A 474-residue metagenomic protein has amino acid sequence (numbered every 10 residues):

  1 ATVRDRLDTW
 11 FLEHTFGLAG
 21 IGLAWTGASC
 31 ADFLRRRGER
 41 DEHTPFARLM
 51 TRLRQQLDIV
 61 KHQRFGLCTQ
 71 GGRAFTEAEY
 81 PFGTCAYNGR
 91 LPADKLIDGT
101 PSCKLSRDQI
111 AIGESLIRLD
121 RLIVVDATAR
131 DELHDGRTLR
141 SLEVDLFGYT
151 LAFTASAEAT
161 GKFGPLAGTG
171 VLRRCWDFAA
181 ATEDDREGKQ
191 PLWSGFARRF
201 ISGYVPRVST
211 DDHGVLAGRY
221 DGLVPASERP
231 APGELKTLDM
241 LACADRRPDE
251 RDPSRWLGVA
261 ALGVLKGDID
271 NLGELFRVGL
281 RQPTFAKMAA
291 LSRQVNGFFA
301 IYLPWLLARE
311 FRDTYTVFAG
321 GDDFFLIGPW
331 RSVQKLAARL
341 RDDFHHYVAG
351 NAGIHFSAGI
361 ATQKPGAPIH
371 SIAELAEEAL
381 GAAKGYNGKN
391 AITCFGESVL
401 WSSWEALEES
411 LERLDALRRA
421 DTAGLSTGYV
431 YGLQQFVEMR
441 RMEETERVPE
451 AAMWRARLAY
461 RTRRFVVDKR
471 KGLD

Functional and structural regions predicted by a protein language model:
A1-D474: Regulatory and interdomain segments flanking nucleotide-handling catalytic cores in signaling/defense enzymes
